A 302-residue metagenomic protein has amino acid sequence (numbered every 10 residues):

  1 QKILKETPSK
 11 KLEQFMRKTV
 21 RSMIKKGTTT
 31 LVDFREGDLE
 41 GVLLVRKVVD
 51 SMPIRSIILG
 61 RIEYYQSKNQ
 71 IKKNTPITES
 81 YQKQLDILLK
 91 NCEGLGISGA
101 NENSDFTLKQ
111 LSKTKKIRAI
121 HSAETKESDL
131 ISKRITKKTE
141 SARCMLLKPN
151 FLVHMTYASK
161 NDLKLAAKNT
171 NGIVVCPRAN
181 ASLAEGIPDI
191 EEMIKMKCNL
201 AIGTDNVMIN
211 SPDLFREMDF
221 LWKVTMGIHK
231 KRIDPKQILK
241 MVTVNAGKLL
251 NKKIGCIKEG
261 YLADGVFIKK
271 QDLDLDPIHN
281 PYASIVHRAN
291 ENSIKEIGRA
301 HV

Functional and structural regions predicted by a protein language model:
Q1-M52, S80-N91: Alpha-helical scaffold segments that flank or form the walls of functional sites
I24-G27, N91, K148, N169 (+3 more regions): Short loop/turn motifs at secondary-structure junctions
G27, D205, H301: Residue-level signal for inorganic ion chemistry
V42-V45, A166, M193, M218: Hydrophobic packing residues within well-ordered alpha-helices of enzyme cores
S56, Y64-K68, T75-M208: Active-site core of metal-dependent hydrolases
T139-K148, E191-Q271, R288-A289: His/Asp/Glu-enriched, well-ordered alpha-helical/loop segment that forms or immediately abuts the divalent-metal
L262-H301: C-terminal cap of metal-dependent C-N hydrolases
